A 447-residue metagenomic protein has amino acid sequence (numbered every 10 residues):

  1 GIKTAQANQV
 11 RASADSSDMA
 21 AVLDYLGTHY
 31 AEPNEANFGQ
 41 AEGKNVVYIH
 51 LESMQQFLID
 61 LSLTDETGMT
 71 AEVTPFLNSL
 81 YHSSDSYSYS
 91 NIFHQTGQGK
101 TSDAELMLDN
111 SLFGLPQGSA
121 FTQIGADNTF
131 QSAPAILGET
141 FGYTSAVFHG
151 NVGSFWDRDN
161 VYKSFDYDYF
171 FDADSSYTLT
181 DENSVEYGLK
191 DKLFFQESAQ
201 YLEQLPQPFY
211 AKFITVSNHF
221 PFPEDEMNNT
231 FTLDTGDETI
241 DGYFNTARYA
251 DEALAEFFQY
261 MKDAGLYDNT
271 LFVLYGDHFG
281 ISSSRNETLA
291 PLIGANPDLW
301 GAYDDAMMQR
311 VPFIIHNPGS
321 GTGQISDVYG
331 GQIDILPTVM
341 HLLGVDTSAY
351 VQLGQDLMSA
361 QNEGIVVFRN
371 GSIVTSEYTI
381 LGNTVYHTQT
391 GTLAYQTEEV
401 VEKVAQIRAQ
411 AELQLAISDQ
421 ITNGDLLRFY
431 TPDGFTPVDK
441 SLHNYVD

Functional and structural regions predicted by a protein language model:
G1-Q9: Transmembrane and membrane-interface helices of multi-pass, inner-membrane envelope-modifying transferases
A7, S16, I335: Conserved N-terminal glycine/acidic-rich loop preference
A12-A21: Contiguous transmembrane helix-bundle modules in multi-pass membrane proteins
A20-D447: Solvent-exposed soluble domains appended to multi-pass membrane proteins
